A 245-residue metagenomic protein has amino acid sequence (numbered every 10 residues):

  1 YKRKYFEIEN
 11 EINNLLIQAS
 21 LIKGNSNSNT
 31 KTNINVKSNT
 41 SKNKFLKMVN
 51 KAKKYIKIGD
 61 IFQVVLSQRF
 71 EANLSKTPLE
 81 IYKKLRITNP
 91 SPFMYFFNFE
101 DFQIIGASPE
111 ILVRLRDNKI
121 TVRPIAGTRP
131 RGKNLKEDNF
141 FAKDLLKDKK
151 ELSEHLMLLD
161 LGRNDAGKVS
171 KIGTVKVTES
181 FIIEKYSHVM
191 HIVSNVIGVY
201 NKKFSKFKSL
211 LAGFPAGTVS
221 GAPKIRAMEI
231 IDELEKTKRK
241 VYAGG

Functional and structural regions predicted by a protein language model:
Y1-G245: Extended alpha-helical targeting/anchoring segments, especially N-terminal organellar/secretory targeting helices
